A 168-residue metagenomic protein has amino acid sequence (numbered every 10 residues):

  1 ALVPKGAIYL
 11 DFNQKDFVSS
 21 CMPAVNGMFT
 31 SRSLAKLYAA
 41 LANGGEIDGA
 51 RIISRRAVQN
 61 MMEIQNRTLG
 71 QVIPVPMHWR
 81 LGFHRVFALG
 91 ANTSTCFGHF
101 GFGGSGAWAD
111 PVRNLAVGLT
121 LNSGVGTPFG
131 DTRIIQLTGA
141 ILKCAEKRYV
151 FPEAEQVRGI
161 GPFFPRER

Functional and structural regions predicted by a protein language model:
A1-R168: Catalytic loop of the DD-peptidase/beta-lactamase superfamily, centered on the K-T-G motif and neighboring
